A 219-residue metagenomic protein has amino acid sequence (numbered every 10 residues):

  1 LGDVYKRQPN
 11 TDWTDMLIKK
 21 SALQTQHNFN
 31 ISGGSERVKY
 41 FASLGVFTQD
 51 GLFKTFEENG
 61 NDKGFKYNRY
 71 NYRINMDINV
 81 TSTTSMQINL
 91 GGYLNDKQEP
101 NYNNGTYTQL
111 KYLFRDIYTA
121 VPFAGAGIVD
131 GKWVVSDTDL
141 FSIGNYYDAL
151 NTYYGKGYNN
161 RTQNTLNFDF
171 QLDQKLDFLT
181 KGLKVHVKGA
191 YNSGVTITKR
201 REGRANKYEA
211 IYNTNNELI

Functional and structural regions predicted by a protein language model:
L1-Y5: Short, small-residue-biased leader/transition segments that mark boundaries at the very start of proteins
R7-G45, Q49-L52, K63-Y146, N159-R161 (+1 more regions): Flexible loop and strand-edge segments within Gram-negative outer membrane beta-barrel domains
Q8, D169-F170: Intrinsically disordered low-complexity regions specifically enriched for long asparagine
Q26-N28, Y154-K156, Q171: Short structured motifs
A42, I88, F170, V185-V187: Membrane-embedded beta-strand positions of outer-membrane beta-barrel proteins
F47-R69, E99-N101, G157, R161-N167 (+1 more regions): Small-side-chain secondary-structure face that scaffolds active or pore-lining regions
D148-Y153, T165-L166: Short linear interaction motifs
